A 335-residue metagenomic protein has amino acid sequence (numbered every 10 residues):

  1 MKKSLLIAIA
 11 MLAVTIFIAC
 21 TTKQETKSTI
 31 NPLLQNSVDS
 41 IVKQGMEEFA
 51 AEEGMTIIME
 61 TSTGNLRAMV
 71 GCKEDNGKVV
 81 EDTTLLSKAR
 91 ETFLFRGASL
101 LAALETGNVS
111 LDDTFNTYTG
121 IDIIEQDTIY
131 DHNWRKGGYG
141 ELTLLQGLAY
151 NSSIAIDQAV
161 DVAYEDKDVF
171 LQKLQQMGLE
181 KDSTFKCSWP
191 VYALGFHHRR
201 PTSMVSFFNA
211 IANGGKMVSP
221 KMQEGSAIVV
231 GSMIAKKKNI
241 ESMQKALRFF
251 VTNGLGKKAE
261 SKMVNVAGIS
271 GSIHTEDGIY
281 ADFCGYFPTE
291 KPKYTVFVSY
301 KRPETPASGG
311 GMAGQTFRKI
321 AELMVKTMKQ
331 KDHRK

Functional and structural regions predicted by a protein language model:
A8-I16: Bacterial N-terminal signal peptides
I16-E25: Bacterial Sec-dependent signal peptides at the C-terminal "C-region" and cleavage site
T29-F95, G107-N108, E125, P190: Short pre-catalytic segments that frame enzyme active sites
V38, G64, S87-T117, G147 (+4 more regions): Active-site SXXK
S62, V109-F170, S232-S242: Conserved catalytic neighborhood of penicillin-recognizing serine enzymes
V70, L86-L94, E180-V229: Active-site-proximal helix/loop microenvironment of the serine DD-peptidase/beta-lactamase transpeptidase fold
Q126-G140, A163-S203: Mid-domain, small-residue-enriched loop/turn segments at the edges of structured enzyme/sensor domains
S219-P220, E224-K335: Conserved SxxK-family serine transpeptidase/carboxypeptidase catalytic domain of penicillin-binding proteins
